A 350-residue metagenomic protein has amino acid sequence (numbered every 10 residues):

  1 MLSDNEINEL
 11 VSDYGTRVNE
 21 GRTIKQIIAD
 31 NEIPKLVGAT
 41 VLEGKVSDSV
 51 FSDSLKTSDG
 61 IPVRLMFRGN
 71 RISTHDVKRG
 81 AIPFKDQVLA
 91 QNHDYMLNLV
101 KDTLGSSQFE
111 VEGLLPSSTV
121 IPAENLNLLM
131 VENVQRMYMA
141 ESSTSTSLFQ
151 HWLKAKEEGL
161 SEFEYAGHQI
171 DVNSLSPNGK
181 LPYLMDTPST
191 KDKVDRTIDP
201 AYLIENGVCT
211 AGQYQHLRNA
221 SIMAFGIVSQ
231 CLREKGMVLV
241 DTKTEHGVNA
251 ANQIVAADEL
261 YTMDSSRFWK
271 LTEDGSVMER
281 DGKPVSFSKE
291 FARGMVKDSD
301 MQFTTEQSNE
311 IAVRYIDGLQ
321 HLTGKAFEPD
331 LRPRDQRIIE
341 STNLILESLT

Functional and structural regions predicted by a protein language model:
S3-V41: Short, Gly/Pro- and small/polar-rich lid/capping loops
K25-S189, D300-T350: Active-site loop/lid in soluble adenylation, ligation, and acyl-transfer enzymes
E112-T119, L232-N249: A short glycine-rich, hydrophobically flanked beta-strand micro-motif that places a catalytic Asp/Glu for divalent metal
N178-A211: A short mid-domain helix/strand-loop element embedded in enzyme catalytic domains that forms or borders the active-site
C209-V240: A long amphipathic alpha-helix within ATP-dependent nucleotide-binding catalytic cores
V240, T244-R293: Catalytic activation segment of kinase domains across protein kinase-like and atypical kinase folds
E273-H321: C-lobe/activation-segment region of protein kinase-like
